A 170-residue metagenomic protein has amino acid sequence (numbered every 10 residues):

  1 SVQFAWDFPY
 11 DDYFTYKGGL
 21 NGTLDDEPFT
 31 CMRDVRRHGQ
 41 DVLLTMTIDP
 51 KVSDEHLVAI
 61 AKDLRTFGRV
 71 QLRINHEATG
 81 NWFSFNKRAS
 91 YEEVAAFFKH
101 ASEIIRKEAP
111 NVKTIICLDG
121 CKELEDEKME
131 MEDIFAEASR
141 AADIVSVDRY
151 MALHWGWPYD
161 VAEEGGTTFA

Functional and structural regions predicted by a protein language model:
S1-Q3, G39-T45, R69-R73, N111-I115 (+1 more regions): Structural preference for beta-strand elements that scaffold enzyme active sites
S1-T66: N-terminal carbohydrate-binding/catalytic regions of secreted carbohydrate-active enzymes
F4-P9, E132-T167: Aromatic- and acid-rich polysaccharide-binding/catalytic face of secreted or lumenal carbohydrate-active enzymes
D7-D11, I48-V52, E77-N81, D119-L124 (+1 more regions): Solvent-exposed loop/turn segments at secondary-structure junctions within structured extracellular/periplasmic domains
K17-M32, E55-K62, K122-E137, D160-A170: Alpha-helical scaffolding within the catalytic cores of extracellular/periplasmic polymer-degrading hydrolases
D49-I74, E92-E108, E130-A138: An active-site-proximal structural segment forming one wall of the substrate-binding cleft that immediately precedes
A61-Y91, T114-K122, R140, R149: Active-site groove signature of glycoside hydrolases
S102-E130: Aromatic-lined carbohydrate-recognition surfaces of secreted/lumenal glycan-active proteins
